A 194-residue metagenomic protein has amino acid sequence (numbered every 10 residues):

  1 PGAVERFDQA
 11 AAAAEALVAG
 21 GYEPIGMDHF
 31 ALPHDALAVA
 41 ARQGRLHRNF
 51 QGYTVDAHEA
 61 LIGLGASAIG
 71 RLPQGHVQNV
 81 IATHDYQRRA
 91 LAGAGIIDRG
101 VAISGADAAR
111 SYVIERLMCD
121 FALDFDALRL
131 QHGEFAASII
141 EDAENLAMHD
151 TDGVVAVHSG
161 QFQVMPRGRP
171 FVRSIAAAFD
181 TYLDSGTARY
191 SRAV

Functional and structural regions predicted by a protein language model:
P1-E134, A193-V194: C-terminal scaffold of the Radical SAM
V18, A147-T151: Alpha-helix C-terminal capping/helix-coil junction sites
I25-M27, I139, S159-G160: Residue-level detector of family-conserved "landmark" positions at structurally sensitive sites
H34-A36, A147, P166: Short secondary-structure boundary/hinge segments and terminal tails
F135-M148: Short amphipathic alpha-helical interaction segments
D150-G160: A short, conserved structural fragment
Q161-M165: Minor-groove-contacting beta-hairpin "wing" of winged helix-turn-helix DNA-binding domains
R167-V194: Short, amphipathic alpha-helical interaction segments positioned at domain boundaries
